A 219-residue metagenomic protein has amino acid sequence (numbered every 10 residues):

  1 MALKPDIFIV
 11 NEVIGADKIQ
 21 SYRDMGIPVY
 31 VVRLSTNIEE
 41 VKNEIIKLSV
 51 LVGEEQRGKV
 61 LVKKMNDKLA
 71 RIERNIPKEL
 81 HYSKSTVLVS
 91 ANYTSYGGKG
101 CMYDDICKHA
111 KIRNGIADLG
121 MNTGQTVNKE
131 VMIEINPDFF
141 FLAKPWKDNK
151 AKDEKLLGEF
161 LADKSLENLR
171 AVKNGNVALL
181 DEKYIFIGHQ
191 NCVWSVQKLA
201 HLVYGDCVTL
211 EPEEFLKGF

Functional and structural regions predicted by a protein language model:
M1-L51, N128-S165, H201: Acidic/His-rich segments in extracytoplasmic proteins that coordinate ligands and/or metal ions
D17-S95, I116-D118, V172-F219: Extracytoplasmic substrate-binding proteins
K68, G120-G124, F160: Short gly/ser/thr-rich secondary-structure transition/capping motifs
L80-S85, G100-M102, H109, E134-I135: Short gly/pro-enriched beta-turn/loop segments at secondary-structure junctions
N92-Y93, L119-G120, P137, P145-W146: Histidine- and/or cysteine-centered catalytic micro-motif in compact active-site loops
S95-G98, L142, N149-K150, I187-H189: Short, solvent-exposed loop/turn elements at domain surfaces
K99-G124: Alpha-helical, coiled-coil/dimerization segments enriched in small aliphatic residues
F160-A178: Long, aromatic- and glycine/proline-rich binding clefts that accommodate carbohydrate-like moieties
